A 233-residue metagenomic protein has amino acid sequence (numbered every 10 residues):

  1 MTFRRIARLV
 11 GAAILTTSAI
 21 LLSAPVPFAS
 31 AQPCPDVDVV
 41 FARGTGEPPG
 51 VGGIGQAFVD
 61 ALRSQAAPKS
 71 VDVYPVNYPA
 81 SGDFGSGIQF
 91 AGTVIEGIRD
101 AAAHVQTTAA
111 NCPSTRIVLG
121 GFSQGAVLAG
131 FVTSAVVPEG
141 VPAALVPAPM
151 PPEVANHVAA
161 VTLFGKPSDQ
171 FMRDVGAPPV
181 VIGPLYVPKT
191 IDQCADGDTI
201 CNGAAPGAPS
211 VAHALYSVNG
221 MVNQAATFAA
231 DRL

Functional and structural regions predicted by a protein language model:
M1-I14: Bacterial N-terminal signal peptides that target proteins for export
A12, S18-P35, G140-A143: C-terminal region of N-terminal signal peptides and the immediate post-cleavage residues of exported proteins
T16-A19, S23, G130, N223-A226: Hydrophobic alpha-helical membrane segments, chiefly transmembrane helices and signal peptide h-regions, characterized
S18-L21, Q56, R173, V211: Residues in and immediately flanking transmembrane alpha helices
C34-R116, Q193-V222, F228-D231: Active-site catalytic motif of lipid deacylating hydrolases and related acyltransferases
D38-V39, A159-T162, K189-I191: Structural motif
R99-L185: Serine-dependent carboxylesterase/thioesterase catalytic core of lipase-like alpha/beta-hydrolase/SGNH enzymes
P178-D198: Surface-exposed loop and adjacent secondary-structure segments within mature catalytic domains
